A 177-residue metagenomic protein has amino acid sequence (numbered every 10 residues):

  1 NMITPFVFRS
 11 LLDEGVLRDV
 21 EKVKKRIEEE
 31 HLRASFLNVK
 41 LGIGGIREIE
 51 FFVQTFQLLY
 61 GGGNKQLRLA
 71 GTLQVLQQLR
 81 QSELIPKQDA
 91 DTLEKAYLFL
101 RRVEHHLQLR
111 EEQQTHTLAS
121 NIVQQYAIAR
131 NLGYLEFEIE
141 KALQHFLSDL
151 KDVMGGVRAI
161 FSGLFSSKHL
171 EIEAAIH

Functional and structural regions predicted by a protein language model:
N1-H177: A nucleotide- and high-energy phosphate-metabolite-utilizing enzyme signature
